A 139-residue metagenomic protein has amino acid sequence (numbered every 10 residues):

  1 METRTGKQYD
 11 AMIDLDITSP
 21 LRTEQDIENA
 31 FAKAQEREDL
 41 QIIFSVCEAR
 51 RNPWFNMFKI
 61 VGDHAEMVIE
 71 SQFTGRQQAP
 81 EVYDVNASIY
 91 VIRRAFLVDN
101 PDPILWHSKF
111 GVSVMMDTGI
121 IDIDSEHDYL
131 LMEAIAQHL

Functional and structural regions predicted by a protein language model:
M1-G6: Glycine/small-residue-rich loop that forms an oxyanion/phosphate-binding "nest" at active or ligand-binding sites
Q8-A11, P20-K109, S113-V114: Conserved core of the sugar-phosphate nucleotidyltransferase
P101-I121, E126-L130, A134-L139: Catalytic donor-sugar/metal-binding loop of nucleotide-sugar-dependent glycosyltransferases
